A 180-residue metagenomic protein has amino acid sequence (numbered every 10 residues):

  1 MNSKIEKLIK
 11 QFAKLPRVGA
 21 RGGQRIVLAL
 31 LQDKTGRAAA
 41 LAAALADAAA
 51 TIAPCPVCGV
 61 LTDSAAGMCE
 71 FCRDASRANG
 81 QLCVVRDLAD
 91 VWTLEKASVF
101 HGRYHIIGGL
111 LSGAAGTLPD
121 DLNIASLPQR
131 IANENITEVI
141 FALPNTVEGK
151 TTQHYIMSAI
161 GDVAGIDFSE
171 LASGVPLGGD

Functional and structural regions predicted by a protein language model:
M1-P16: Extended, structured, electrostatic nucleic-acid-contact surfaces
K7, H101, P128-D180: Long C-terminal interaction/binding lobes of large macromolecular proteins
G22-V57: Short, charged low-complexity linear segments at domain edges
G23, D74-L143: Extended interfacial segments that mediate partner engagement and assembly in macromolecular machines
I52, A66, Q81: Residues immediately within or flanking Cys/His clusters that coordinate Zn2+ in small zinc-binding modules
C55-C58, C69-C72: Short cysteine-rich clusters marking metal-coordination/redox-active sites
T62-S64, R77: Short functional micro-motifs and their immediate structural scaffolds
